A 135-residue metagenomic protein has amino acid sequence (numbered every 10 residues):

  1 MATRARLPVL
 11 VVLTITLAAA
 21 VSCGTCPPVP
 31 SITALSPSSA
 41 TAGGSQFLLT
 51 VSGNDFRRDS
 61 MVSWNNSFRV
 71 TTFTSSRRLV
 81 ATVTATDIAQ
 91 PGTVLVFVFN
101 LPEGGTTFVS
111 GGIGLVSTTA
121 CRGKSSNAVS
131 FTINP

Functional and structural regions predicted by a protein language model:
M1-S22: Sec-dependent bacterial lipoprotein signal peptides
L10-I15, P28, S39, T84: Generic detector of short alpha-helix boundary/capping microenvironments and adjacent low-complexity segments
C23-W64, R69, P91-T93, G104-P135: Beta-strand/beta-sandwich contexts
V70-S75: Short beta-strand segments within Ig-like beta-sandwich modules, predominantly Fibronectin type-III
R77-A81: Short strand-edge motifs at loop-to-beta-strand transitions and within beta-strands of extracellular beta-rich domains
T82-Q90: Short, surface-exposed loop/turn segments at beta-strand-coil junctions that are enriched for proline with nearby
L95-N100: Extracellular recognition modules
